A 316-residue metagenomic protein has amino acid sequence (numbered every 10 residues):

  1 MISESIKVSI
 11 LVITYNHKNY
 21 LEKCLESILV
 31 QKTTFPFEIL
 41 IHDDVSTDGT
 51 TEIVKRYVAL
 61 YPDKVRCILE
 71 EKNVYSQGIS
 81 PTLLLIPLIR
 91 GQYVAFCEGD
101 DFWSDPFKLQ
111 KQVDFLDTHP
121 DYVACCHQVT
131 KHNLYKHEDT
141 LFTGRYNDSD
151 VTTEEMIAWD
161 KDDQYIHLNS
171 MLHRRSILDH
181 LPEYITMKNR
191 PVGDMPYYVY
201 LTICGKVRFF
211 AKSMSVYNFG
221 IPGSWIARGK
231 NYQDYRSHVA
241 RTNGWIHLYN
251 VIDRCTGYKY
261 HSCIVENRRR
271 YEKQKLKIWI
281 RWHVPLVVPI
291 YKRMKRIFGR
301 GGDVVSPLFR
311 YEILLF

Functional and structural regions predicted by a protein language model:
I6-S9, E38, P196: Cell-envelope/extracellular polymer assembly enzymes that use nucleotide-activated donors
H17-V30: Short, well-formed alpha-helical segments that are part of the catalytic scaffolds of diverse glycosyltransferases
D43-E52, K72, E98: A conserved acidic beta->alpha catalytic loop
G49, D101-F115: Acidic donor-binding/catalytic loop of UDP-sugar-dependent glycosyltransferases, especially processive GT2
P62-V65, E71-P87, Q110-F115, H119-I177 (+4 more regions): Flexible acidic/His/Gly-enriched loops in nucleotide-sugar-dependent glycosyltransferase catalytic domains
P87, G144-N231: Conserved nucleotide-sugar donor-binding catalytic segment
V94: Short aromatic/hydrophobic "clamp" motif used to bind/position activated sugar donors
R190, S213-I221, A227-K259: Catalytic core of nucleotide-sugar-dependent glycosyltransferases
